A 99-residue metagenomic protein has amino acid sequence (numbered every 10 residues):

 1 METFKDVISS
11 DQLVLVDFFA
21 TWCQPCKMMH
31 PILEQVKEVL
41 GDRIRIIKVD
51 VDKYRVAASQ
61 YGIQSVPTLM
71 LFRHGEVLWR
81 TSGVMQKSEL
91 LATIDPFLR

Functional and structural regions predicted by a protein language model:
M1-V14, R55: A short beta-strand-turn-helix
Q12, F19-W22, S65: Short pre-active-site segment immediately N-terminal to redox-active cysteine/selenocysteine motifs in thiol-based
L15-V16, I46, L69: Hydrophobic beta-strand anchors of alpha/beta hydrolase catalytic cores
V16, L33, D50, G75: Residue-level signature of catalytic and energy-coupling elements of molecular machines, predominantly ATP/GTP-dependent
K27-L40: Typically the conserved alpha-helix immediately C-terminal to a functionally engaged Cys/Sec in thioredoxin-like
V51-A58: Structural microenvironment flanking redox-active thiols in thiol-disulfide oxidoreductases
Y61-M70: Structural micro-motif
L71-R99: Non-catalytic, surface beta->alpha helical segment in thiol-disulfide oxidoreductase systems
